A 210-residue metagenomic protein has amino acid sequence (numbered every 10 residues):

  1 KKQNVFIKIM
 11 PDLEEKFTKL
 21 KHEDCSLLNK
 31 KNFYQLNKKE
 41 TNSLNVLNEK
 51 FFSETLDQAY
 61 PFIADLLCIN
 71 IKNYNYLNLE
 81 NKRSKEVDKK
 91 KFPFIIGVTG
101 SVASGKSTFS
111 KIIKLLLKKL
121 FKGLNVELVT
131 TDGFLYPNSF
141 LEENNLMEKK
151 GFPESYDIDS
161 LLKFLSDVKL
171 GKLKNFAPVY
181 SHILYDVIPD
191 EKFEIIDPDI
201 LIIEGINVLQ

Functional and structural regions predicted by a protein language model:
K1-K8, S107, K111: Asparagine-rich low-complexity intrinsically disordered tracts
F6-K30: N-terminal amphipathic/basic leader segments beginning at the initiator methionine
H22-I95: Extreme N-terminal, non-catalytic leader segments that precede Walker-type/kinase nucleotide-binding cores
P93-T99, I200-I202: Residue-level preference for the first positions of well-ordered beta-strands
V98-K114: Glycine-rich phosphate-binding P-loop
L115-E127: Post-Walker A helix-loop "phosphate-sensing" segment adjacent to the P-loop in P-loop NTPases
E127, F134-L184: Conserved nucleotide-sensing/catalytic segment adjacent to the nucleotide-binding pocket in NTP-handling enzymes
V187-Q210: ATP-dependent NMP and nucleoside kinases share a basic, alpha-helical "lid"
